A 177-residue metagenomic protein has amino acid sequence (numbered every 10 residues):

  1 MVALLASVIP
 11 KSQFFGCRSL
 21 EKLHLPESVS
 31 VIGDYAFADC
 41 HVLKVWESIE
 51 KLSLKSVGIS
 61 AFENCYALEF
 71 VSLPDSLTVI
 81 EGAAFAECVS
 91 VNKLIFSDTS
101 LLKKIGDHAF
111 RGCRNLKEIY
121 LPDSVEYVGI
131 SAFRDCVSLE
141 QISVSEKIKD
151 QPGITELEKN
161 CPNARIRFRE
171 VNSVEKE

Functional and structural regions predicted by a protein language model:
M1-V8, R18-V31, H41-S56, Y66-V79 (+4 more regions): Structural signature of tandem-repeat unit edges
K11-Q13, G33-A36, G58-A61, E81-A84 (+2 more regions): Consensus positions within tandem repeat domains that build extended binding/scaffold surfaces
I130, I154-T155: A short acidic (Asp/Glu
E156-N160: BRCT (BRCA1 C-terminal) phosphopeptide-binding modules in DNA damage response/checkpoint, repair, replication
